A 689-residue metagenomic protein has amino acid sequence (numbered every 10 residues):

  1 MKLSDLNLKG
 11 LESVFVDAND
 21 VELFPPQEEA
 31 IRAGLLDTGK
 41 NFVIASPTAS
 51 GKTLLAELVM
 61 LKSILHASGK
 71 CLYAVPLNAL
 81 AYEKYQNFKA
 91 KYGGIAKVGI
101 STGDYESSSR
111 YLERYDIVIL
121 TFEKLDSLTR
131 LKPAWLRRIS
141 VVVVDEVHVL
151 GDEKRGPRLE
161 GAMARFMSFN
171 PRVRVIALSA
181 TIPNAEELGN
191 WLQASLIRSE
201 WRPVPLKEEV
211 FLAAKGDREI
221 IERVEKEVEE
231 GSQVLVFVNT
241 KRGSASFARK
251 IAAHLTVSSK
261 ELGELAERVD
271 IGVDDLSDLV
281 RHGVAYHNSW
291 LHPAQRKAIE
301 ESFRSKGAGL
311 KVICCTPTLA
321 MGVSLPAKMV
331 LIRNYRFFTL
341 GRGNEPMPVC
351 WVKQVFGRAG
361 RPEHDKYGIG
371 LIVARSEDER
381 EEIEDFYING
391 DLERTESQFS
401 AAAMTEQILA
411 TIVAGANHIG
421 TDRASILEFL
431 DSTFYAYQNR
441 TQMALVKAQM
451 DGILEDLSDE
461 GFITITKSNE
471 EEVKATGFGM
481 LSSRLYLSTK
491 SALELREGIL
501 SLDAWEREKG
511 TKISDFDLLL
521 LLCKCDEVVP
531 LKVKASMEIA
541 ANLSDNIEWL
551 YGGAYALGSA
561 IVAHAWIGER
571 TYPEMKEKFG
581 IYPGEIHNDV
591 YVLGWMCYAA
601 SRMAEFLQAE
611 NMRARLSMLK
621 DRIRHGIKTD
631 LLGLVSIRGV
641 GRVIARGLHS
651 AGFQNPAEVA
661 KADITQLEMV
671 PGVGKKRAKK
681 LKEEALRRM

Functional and structural regions predicted by a protein language model:
K2-A45: Conserved pre-motif I regulatory segment
P47, L72-Y73, Y82-Y85, K89-G99 (+4 more regions): Conserved C-terminal RecA-like helicase domain
K62-E83: Conserved SF1/SF2 helicase motif Ia
D104-S140: Conserved helix/coil segment N-terminal to the catalytic DExD/H
P133-F169: SF2 helicase catalytic motif II
A164, P183-K250, A285, S289: Conserved interdomain linker/interface between the two RecA-like ATPase lobes of SF2 helicase motors
M329, R336, P348-E384: Conserved segment of the helicase C-terminal RecA-like domain
A410, D451-E460, T464-G639: C-terminal helical accessory/scaffold domains
